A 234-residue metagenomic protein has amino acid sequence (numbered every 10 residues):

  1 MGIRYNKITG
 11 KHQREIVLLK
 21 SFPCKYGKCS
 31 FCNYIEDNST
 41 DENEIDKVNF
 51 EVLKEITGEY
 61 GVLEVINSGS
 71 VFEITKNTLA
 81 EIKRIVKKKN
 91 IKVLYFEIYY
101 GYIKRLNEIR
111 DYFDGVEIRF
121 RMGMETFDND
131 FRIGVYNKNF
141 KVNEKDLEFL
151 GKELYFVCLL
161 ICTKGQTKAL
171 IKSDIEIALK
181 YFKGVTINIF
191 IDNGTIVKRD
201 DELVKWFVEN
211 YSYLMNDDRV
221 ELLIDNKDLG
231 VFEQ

Functional and structural regions predicted by a protein language model:
G2-K47: Canonical Radical SAM [4Fe-4S] cluster-binding loop centered on the CxxxCxxC motif and its immediate flanking residues
G2-Q13, E59, L179-Q234: Auxiliary Fe-S-binding modules of radical SAM enzymes
Y34-V48, T57-T75, K89-K104, E117-N143 (+2 more regions): Core AdoMet radical
L53-G58, I82-K89, N107-E117, K145-K152 (+1 more regions): Acidic (Asp/Glu)-rich catalytic clusters
I74-K83, Y102-F113, K168-K172: Distinct, well-ordered alpha-helical segments
L79, I85-K89, V142-V157, L203-L222: Alpha-helix-loop-beta-strand connector modules within alpha/beta enzyme cores
L79-E81, N137-E144, A169-E176, D200-K205: Charged helix-capping and loop-helix junction motifs
F127-N129, F149-D174, I187-V197: Conserved strand-turn element in the central/C-terminal portion of the radical SAM core barrel that lines
